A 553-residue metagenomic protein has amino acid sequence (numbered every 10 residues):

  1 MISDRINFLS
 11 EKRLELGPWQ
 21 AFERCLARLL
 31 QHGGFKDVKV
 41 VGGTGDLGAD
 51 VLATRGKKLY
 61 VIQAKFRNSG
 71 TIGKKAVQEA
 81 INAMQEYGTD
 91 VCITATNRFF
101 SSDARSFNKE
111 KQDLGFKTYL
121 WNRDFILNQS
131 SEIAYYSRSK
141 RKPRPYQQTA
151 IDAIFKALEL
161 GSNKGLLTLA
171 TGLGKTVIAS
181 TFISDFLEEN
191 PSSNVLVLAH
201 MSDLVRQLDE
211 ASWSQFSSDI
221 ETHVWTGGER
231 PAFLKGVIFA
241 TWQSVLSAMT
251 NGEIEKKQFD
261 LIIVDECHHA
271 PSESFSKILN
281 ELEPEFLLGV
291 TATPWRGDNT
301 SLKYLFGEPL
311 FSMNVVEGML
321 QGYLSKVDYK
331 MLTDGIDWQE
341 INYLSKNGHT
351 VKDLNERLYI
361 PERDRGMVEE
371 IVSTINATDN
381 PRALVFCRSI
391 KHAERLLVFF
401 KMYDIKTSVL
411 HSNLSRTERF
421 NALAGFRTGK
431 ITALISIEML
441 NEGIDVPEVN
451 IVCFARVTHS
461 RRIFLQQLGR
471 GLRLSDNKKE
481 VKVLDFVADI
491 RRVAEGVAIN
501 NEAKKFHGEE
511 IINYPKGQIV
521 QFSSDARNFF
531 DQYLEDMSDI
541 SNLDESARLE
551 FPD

Functional and structural regions predicted by a protein language model:
M1-L169, L173, V177, R527-S546: Mixed-charge (Asp/Glu-Lys/Arg
I154, L169, G366-S373, A377-T378 (+3 more regions): Long, largely alpha-helical accessory region at the distal end of helicase-like NTP-driven motors
D203-T226: Conserved helix-turn-beta segment of the N-terminal RecA-like "Helicase ATP-binding" lobe in SF1/SF2 helicases
V224-P231, T250, L384, E394-K401 (+1 more regions): Conserved helicase ATPase core of P-loop NTP-dependent helicases/translocases
H268-K330: Post-DEXD/H (motif II) to motif III coupling segment of the RecA-like Helicase ATP-binding lobe
P309-L384: Conserved interdomain linker/interface between the two RecA-like ATPase lobes of SF2 helicase motors
A433-V457, I463-L468, V481-F486: A short beta-strand element within the Helicase C-terminal
R461-Q466, R470-N501: Conserved segment of the helicase C-terminal RecA-like domain
